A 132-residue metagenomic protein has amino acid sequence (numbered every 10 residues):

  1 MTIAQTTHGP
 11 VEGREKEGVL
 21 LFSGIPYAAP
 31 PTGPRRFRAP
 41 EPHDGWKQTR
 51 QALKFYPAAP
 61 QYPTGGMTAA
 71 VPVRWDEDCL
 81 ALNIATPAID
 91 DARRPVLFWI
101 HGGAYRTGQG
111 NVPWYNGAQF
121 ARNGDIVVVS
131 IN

Functional and structural regions predicted by a protein language model:
M1-I131: Non-catalytic accessory segments of hydrolases
